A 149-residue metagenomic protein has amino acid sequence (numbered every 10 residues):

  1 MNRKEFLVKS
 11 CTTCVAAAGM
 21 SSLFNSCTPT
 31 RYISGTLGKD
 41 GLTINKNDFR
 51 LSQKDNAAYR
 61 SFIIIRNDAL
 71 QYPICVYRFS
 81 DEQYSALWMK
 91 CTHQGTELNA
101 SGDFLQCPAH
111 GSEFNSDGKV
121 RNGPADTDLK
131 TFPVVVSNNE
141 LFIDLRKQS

Functional and structural regions predicted by a protein language model:
M1-L23, Y32-I33: N-terminal secretory signal peptides and thylakoid transit peptides that target proteins across membranes
T28-K90, E97-S101, D128-S149: N-terminal pre-ligand scaffold of iron-sulfur
C91, C107: Short cysteine-rich clusters marking metal-coordination/redox-active sites
Q94, H110: Short Cys/His-rich metal-coordination motifs, predominantly Zn2+-binding knuckles/fingers
S101-Q106, G118-N122: Short cysteine/histidine-rich zinc-coordinating motifs and their immediately flanking basic loops
G118-R121, A125-F132: Low-complexity, intrinsically disordered Gly/Pro/Thr-rich segments
